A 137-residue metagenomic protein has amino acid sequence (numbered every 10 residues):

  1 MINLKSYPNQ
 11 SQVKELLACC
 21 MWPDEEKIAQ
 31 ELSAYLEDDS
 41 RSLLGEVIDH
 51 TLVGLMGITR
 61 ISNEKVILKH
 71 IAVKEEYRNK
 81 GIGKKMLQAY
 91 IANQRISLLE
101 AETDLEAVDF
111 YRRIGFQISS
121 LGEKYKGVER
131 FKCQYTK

Functional and structural regions predicted by a protein language model:
M1-E31, V47: Short amphipathic alpha-helix that is part of the acyltransferase structural core
P23-A29, L36-E37, K69-N79, D109-I114: Acidic/histidine-enriched, beta-strand-rich ligand/metal-binding domains
A34-G45, I67: A short helix-loop-beta-strand connector motif used in the catalytic cores of GNAT acetyltransferases and, in some
G45, T51-R60, E64-A72: Conserved beta-strand in the GNAT
V73, N79-A92: Conserved acetyl-CoA-binding loop-helix of GNAT-fold acetyltransferases
A92-E106: Conserved GNAT acetyl-CoA-binding A-motif
L105-V128: Conserved active-site alpha-helix within GNAT-family acetyltransferase domains
